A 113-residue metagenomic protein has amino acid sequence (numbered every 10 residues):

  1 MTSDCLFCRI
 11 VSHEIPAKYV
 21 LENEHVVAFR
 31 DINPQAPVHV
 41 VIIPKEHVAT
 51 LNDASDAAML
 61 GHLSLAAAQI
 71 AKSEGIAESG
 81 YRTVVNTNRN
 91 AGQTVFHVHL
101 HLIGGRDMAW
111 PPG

Functional and structural regions predicted by a protein language model:
M1-G113: HIT superfamily nucleotide-processing domains
